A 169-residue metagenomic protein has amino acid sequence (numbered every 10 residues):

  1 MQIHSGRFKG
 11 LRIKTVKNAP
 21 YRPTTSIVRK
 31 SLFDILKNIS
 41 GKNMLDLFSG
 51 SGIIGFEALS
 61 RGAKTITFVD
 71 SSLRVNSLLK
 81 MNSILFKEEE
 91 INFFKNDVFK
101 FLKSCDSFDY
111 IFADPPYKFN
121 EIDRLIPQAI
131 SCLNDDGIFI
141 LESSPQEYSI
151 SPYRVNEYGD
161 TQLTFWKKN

Functional and structural regions predicted by a protein language model:
M1-N169: Class I S-adenosyl-L-methionine-dependent methyltransferase catalytic core
